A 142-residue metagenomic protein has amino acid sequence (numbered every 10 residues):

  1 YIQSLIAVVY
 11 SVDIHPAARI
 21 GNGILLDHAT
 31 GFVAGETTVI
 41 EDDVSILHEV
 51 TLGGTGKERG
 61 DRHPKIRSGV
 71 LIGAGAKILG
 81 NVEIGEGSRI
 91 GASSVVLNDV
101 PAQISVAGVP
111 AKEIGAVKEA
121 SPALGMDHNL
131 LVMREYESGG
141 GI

Functional and structural regions predicted by a protein language model:
Y1-Y10, S121-I142: Terminal amphipathic alpha-helical/low-complexity segments used for targeting or macromolecular assembly
A7-I114: Structural signal for interior beta-strand "rungs" in well-ordered beta-sheet cores of soluble enzyme domains
V106-G108, A120-A123: Nucleotide-sugar donor-binding patch of glycosyltransferase catalytic domains
